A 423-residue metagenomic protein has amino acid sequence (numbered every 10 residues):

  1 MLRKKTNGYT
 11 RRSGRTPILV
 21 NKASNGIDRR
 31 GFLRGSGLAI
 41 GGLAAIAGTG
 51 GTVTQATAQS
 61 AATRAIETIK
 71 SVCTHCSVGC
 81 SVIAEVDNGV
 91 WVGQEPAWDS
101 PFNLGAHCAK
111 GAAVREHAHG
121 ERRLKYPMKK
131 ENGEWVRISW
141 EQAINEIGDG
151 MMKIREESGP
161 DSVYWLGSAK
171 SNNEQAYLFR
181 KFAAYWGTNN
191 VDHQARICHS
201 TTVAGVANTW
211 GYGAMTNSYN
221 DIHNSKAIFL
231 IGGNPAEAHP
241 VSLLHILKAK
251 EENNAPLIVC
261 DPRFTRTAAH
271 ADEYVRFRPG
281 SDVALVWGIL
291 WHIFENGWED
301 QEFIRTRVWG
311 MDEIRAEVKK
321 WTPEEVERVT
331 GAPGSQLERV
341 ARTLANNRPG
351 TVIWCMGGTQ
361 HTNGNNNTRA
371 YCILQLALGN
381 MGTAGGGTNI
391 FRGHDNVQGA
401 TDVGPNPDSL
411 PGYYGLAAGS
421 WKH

Functional and structural regions predicted by a protein language model:
L2-N296, K320, P333: N-terminal export/assembly segments and adjacent metallocofactor-ligating motifs of anaerobic energy-metabolism
V86-D87, V92-P96, L376-G379, A384 (+1 more regions): Hydrophobic targeting/anchoring helices
D161-V163, R348-P349, G386: Nucleotide donor/acceptor-binding cores
A184-V191, Q375-G385: Structural alpha-beta junctions
H199-Y371, A377-T383, F391, D395-G404 (+1 more regions): Non-catalytic alpha/beta scaffold blocks inside enzyme catalytic domains
